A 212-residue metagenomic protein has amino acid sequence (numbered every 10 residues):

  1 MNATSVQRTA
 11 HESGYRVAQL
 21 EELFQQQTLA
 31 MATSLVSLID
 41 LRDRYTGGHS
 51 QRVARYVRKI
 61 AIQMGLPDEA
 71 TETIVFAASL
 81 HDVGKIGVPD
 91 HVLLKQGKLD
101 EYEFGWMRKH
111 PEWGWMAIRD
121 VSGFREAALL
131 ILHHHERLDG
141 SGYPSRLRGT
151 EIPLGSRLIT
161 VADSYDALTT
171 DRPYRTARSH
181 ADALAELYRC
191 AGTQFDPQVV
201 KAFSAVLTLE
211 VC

Functional and structural regions predicted by a protein language model:
M1-Q26: Short, low-complexity N-terminal regulatory "tails/caps" that precede and couple sensory modules
R16, L20, Q26-C212: Metal-dependent catalytic cores of enzymes that make or break cyclic nucleotides and related phosphoester linkages
